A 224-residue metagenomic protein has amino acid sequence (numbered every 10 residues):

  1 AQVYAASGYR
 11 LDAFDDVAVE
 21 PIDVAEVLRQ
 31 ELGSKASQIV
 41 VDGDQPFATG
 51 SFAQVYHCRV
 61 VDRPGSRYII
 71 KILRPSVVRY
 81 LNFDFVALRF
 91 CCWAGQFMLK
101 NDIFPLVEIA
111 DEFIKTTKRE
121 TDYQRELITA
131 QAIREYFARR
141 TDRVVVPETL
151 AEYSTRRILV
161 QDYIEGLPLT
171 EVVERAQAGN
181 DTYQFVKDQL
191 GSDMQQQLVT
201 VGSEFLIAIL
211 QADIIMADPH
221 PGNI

Functional and structural regions predicted by a protein language model:
A1-A208, D213: Broad phosphate/nucleotide-binding scaffolds in NTP-utilizing and phosphate-metabolizing enzymes
M216: Histidine-centered phosphotransfer motif of kinases
P219-I224: Hydrophobic residue at the +6 position relative to the catalytic HRD Asp in the kinase catalytic loop
